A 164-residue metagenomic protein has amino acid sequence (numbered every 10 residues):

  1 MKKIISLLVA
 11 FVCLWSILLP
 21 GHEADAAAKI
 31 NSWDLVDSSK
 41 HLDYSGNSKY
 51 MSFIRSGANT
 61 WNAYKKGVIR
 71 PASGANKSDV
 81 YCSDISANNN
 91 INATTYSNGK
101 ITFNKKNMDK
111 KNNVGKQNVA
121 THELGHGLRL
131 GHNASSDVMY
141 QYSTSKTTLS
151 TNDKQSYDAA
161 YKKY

Functional and structural regions predicted by a protein language model:
M1-A26: Sec-dependent N-terminal signal peptides of Gram-positive bacterial secreted proteins and lipoproteins
H22-Y164: Zinc-dependent metalloendopeptidases
